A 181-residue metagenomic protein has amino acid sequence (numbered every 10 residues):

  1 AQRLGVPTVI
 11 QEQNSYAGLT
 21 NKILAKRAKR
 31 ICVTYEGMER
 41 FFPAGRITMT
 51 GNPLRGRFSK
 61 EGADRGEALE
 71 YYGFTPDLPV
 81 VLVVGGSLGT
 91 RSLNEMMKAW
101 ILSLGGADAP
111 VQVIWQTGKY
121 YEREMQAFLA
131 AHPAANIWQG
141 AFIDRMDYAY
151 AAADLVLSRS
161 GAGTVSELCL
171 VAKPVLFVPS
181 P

Functional and structural regions predicted by a protein language model:
Q2-G66, F74: Active-site-proximal region of nucleotide-activated glycan assembly enzymes, centered on histidine/acidic-rich loops
L4, A151-A153, E167-V175: Conserved donor-binding/catalytic loop of nucleotide-activated donor transferases
V9-I10, C32, L82, I114 (+2 more regions): Structural detector of well-ordered beta-strand residues that form the stable sheet scaffold of enzyme domains
K22-L24, M38-R46, E124-H132, A149 (+1 more regions): Short loop/helix-cap segments at secondary-structure boundaries that form the rim of catalytic
K29-R30, R46, Y148, L155 (+1 more regions): Well-ordered beta-strand positions
R65-E70, F74-L155: Donor-nucleotide binding loops and adjacent catalytic segments primarily of GT-B fold Leloir glycosyltransferases
S158, P174-P181: Short hydrophobic beta-strand element within catalytic cores of glycosyltransferases and related nucleotide-activated
G161: Aromatic "clamp/platform" in nucleotide-sugar-dependent glycosyltransferases that forms part of the donor/acceptor
